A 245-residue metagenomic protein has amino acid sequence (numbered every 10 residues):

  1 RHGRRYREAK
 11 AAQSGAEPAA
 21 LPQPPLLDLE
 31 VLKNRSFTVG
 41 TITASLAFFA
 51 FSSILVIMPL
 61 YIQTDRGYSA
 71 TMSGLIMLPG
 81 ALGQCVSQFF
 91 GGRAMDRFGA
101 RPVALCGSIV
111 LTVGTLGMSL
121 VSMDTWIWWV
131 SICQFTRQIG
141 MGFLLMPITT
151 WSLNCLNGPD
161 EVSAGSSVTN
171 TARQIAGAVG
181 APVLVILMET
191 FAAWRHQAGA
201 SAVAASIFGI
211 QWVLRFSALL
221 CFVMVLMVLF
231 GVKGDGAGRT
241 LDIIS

Functional and structural regions predicted by a protein language model:
R1-H2, V225: Hydrophobic core of alpha-helical transmembrane segments in multi-pass integral membrane proteins
H2-A11, I148: Membrane-water interface of transmembrane alpha-helices
R5-E8, M77, L82, L241-I243: Intrinsically disordered, low-complexity segments used for protein-protein interactions
A11-P18, G231-S245: Intrinsic disorder in cytosolic terminal tails and internal cytosolic loops of multi-pass membrane transporters
E17-R195, S206-D235: 12-transmembrane solute porter fold
Q197-V203: Interfacial non-cytosolic loop connecting adjacent transmembrane helices
